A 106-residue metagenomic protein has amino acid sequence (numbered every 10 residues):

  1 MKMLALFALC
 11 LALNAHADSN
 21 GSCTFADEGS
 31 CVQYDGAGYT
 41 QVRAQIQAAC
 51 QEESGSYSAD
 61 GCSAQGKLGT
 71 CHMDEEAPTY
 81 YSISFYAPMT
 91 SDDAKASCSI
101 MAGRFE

Functional and structural regions predicted by a protein language model:
M1-L4: Positively charged n-region of N-terminal signal peptides that target proteins for export
L6-C10: Cleavable N-terminal signal peptides of Sec/SRP-targeted secreted and luminal proteins
A12-N14: N-terminal signal peptide c-region/cleavage motif recognized by signal peptidases
D18-E106: Extracellular/cell-surface secretome signature
